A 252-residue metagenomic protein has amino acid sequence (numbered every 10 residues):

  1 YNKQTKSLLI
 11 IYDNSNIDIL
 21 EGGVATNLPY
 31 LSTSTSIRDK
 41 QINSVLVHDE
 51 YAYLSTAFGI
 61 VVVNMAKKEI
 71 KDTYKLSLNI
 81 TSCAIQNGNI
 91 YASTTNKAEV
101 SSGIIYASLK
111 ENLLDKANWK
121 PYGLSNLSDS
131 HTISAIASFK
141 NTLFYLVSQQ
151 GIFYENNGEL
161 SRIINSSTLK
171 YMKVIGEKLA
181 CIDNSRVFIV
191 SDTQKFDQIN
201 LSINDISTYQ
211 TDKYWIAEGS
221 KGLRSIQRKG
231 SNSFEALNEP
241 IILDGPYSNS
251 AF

Functional and structural regions predicted by a protein language model:
Y1-F252: Carboxylate-rich, polar loop motifs that coordinate divalent cations or form catalytic acidic clusters
